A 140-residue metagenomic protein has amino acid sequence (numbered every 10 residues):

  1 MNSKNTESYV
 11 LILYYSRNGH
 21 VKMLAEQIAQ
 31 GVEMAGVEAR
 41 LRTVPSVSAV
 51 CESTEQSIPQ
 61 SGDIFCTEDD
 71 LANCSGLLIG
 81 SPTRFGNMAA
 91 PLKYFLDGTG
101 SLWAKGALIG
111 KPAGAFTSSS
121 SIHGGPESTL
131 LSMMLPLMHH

Functional and structural regions predicted by a protein language model:
M1-K105: N-terminal beta1-alpha1-beta2 submodule of the flavodoxin-like/Rossmannoid cofactor-binding fold
I109-H140: Short, glycine-/small-residue-rich phosphate/pyrophosphate-handling segment
